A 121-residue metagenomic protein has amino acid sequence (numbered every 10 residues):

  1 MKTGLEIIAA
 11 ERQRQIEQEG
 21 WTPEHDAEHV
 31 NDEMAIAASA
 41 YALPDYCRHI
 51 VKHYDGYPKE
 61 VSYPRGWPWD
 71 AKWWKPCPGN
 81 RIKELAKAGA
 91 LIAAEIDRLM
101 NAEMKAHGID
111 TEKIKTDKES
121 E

Functional and structural regions predicted by a protein language model:
M1-E121: Intrinsically disordered, low-complexity regulatory regions that flank transcription factor DNA-binding cores
